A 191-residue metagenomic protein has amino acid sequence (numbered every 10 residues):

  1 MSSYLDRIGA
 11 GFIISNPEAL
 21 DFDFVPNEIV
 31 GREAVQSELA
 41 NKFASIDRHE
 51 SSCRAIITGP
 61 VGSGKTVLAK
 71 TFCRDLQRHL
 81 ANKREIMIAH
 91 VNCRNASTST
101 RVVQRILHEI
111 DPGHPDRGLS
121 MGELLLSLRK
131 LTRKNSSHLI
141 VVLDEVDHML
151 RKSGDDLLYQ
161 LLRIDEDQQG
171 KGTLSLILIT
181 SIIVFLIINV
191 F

Functional and structural regions predicted by a protein language model:
M1-N16, D21, H49-S52, A69 (+3 more regions): Mid-core helix/loop region of P-loop NTP-binding domains shared across ATPases and GTPases
I14, S37, G62: Localized chelating/binding microdomains that coordinate divalent metal ions or stabilize phosphate-bearing
E18-S37: Dynamic helix-loop-helix/coil hinge segments at AAA+ ATPase domain boundaries and subdomain interfaces
N27, C53, A89: Flexible, nucleotide-binding loop/lid elements of kinase catalytic cores
S37-R48: Pre-Walker A adenine-sensing motif
I57: Hydrophobic anchor at the beta1->P-loop junction of P-loop NTPases
P60-I86: P-loop NTPase Walker A phosphate-binding motif
